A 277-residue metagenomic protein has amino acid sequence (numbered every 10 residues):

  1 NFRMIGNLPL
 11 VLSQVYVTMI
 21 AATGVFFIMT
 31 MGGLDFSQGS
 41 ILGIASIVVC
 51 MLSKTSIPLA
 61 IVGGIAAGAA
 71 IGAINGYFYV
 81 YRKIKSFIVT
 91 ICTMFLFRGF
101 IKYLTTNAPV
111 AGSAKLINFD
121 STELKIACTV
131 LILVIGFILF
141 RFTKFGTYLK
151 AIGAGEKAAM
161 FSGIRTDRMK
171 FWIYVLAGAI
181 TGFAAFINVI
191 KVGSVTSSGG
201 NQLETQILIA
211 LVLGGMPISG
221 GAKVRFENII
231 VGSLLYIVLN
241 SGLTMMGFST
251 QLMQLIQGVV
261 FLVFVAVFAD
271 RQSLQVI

Functional and structural regions predicted by a protein language model:
N1-K54, Y79, L211-K223, V259: Single transmembrane alpha-helix segments in multi-pass membrane proteins
N1-L10, I101, F140-R141, G178-L211 (+1 more regions): Inter-helical junctions in multi-pass inner-membrane proteins, predominant in energy-converting antiporter-like
V11, M19, S40-I44, P58-A66 (+7 more regions): Hydrophobic alpha-helical transmembrane segments
M31-L34, A70-G112, F142, L208-E227 (+1 more regions): Short loop segments and helix-boundary regions at transmembrane helix junctions of multi-pass inner-membrane proteins
T55-P58, V62-G64, A70-N75, Y79 (+1 more regions): Helix-loop-helix "hairpin" substructures at the membrane interface of multi-pass membrane proteins
R82-F145, F171-W172, K191-S197, L252 (+1 more regions): Transmembrane helix-bundle core of multi-pass membrane transporters and related energy-transducing complexes
V134-G136, A154-R168, S241-I277: Cytosolic-side transmembrane-helix boundaries in multi-pass membrane proteins
T181, V195-L255: Transmembrane alpha-helical segments in multi-pass inner-membrane proteins
